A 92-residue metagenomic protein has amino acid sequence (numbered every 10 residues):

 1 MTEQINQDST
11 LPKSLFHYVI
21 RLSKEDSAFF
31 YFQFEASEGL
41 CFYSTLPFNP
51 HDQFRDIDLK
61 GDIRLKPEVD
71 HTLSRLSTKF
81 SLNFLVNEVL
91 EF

Functional and structural regions predicted by a protein language model:
T2-Q7, L15, F32: Positively charged
S9-L22: Short glycine-/aliphatic-rich beta-strand segments at the starts of folded cytosolic domains
R21, D58-D62: Short hydrophobic/aromatic beta-strand micro-patches that form the beta-sheet surface supporting nucleotide- or nucleic
S23, S27, K66-V69: Generic alpha-helical secondary structure
K24-Y43: Short amphipathic alpha-helix segments
S44-H51: RNA-recognition motif
D52-I57: Surface-exposed aromatic
G61-F92: C-terminal structural segments of small proteins and small subunits
